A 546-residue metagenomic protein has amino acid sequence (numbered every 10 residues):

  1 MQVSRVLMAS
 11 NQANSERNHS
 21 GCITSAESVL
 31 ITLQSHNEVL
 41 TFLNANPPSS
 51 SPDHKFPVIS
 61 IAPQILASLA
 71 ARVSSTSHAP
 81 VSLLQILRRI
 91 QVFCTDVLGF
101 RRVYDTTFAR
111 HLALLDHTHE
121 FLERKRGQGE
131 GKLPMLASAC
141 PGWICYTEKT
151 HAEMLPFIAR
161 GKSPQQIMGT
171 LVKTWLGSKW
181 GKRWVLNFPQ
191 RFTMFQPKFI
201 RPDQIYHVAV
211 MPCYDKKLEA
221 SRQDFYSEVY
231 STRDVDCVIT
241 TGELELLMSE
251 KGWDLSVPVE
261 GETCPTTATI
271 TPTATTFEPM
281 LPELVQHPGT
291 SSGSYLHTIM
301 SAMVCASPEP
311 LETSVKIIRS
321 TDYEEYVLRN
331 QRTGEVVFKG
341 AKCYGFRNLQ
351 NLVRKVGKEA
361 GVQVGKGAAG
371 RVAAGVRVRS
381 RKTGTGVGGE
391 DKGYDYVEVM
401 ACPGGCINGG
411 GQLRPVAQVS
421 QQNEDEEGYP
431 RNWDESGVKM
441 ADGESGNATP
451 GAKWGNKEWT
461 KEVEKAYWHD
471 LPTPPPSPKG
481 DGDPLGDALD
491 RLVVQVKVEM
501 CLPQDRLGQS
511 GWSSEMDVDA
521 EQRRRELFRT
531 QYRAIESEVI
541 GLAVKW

Functional and structural regions predicted by a protein language model:
M1-W546: Iron-sulfur-associated redox domains of electron-transfer enzymes in respiratory and anaerobic energy metabolism
